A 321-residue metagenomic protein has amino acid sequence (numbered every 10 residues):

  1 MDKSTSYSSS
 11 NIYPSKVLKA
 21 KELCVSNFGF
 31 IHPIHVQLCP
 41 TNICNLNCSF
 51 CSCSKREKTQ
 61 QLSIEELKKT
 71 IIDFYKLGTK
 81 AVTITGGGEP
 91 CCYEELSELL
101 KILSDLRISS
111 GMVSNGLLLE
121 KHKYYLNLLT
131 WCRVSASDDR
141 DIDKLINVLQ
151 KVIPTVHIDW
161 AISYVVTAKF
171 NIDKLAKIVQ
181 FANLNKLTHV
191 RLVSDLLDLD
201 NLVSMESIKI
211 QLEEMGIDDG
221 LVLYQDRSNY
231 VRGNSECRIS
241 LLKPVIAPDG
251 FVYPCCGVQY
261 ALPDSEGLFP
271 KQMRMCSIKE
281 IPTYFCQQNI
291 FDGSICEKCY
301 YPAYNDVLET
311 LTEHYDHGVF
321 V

Functional and structural regions predicted by a protein language model:
M1-D2, Y7, I12, C39 (+5 more regions): Radical SAM enzyme [4Fe-4S]-AdoMet core and its adjacent flexible, acidic and glycine-rich loops/tails across
D2-Y125, W131, D143, D306-V321: Conserved alpha-helical substructure of the radical SAM core
C24-N27, N229-G233, F285-Q287: Short, P/G- and charge-enriched loop/turn segments at secondary-structure junctions
G29-P33, S277-T283: Short Cys/His-rich Zn2+-coordinating modules
L38, N42-N45, V231, N289-G293: Processing junctions and N-termini across compartments
C44, C48-C51, C237, C255-C256 (+1 more regions): Short cysteine clusters
K55, G86, A136, S194 (+1 more regions): Residues that line or immediately flank small-molecule/substrate-binding pockets and catalytic motifs
P282-V321: Cysteine/selenocysteine-centered motifs that mediate thiol-based redox chemistry or coordinate metal-sulfur cofactors
